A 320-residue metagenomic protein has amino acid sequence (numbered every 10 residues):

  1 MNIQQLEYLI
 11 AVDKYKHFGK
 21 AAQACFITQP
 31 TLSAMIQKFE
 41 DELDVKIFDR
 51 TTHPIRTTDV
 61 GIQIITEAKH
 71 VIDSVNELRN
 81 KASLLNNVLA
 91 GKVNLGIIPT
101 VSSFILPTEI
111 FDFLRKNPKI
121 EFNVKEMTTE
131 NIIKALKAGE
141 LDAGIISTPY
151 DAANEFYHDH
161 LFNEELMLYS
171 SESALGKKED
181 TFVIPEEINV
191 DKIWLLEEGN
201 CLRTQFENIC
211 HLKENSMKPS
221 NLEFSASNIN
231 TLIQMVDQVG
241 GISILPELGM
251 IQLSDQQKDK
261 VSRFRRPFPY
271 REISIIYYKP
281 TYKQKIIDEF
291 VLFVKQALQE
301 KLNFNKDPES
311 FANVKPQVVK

Functional and structural regions predicted by a protein language model:
M1-M35, D49-T51, I64, A82: N-terminal short secondary-structure element
E40-D59: A short LG(V/I)-centered, amphipathic sequence patch enriched for acidic residue(s) preceding the LG motif
E42-L43, I64-N86, F290, K301: Alpha-helical linker/hinge and terminal dimerization helices associated with HTH transcriptional regulators
A90-A153, A226-N228: Central regulatory/effector-binding core of bacterial HTH transcription factors
I105, K260-N303: A late-sequence structural motif
A153-H160, E164, T181, S227-P280: Beta-alpha-beta core module
F156-W194: Flexible hinge/capping segments at coil-to-helix
S170, G176-K177, D191-E214, K283-I287 (+2 more regions): Secondary-structure junction motif
